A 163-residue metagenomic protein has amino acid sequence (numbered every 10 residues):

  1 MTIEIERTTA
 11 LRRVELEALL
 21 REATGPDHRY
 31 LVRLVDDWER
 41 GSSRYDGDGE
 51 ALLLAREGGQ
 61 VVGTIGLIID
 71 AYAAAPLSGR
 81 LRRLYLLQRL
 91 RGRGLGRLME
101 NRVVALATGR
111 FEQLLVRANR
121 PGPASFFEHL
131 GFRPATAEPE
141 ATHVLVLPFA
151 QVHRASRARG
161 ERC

Functional and structural regions predicted by a protein language model:
M1-A18, Q151-C163: Conserved N-terminal entry element of GNAT/NAT acetyltransferase domains
L11, P121-G122: Short alpha-helical
H28-L54: Active-site rim helix/loop that mediates acceptor-substrate recognition in acyltransferases
L54, Q60-D70, R80, Y85: Conserved beta-strand in the GNAT
R82, L87, R91, N119: Residue-level recognition of the GNAT/N-acetyltransferase active site
L86, G92-A105, H129: Conserved acetyl-CoA-binding loop-helix of GNAT-fold acetyltransferases
A107-N119: Conserved GNAT acetyl-CoA-binding A-motif
R117-P121, L130-C163: C-terminal "cap" of GNAT-fold acetyltransferases
